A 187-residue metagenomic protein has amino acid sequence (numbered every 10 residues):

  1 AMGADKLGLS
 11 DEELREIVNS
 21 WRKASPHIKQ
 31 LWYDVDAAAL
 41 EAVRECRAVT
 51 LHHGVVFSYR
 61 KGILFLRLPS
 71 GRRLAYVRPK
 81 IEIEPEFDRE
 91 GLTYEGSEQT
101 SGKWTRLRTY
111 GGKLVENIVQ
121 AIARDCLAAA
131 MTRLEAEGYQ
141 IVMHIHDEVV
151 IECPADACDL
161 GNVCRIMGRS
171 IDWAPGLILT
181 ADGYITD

Functional and structural regions predicted by a protein language model:
A1-D187: Conserved catalytic core of nucleotide polymerization and phosphodiester-bond processing enzymes
